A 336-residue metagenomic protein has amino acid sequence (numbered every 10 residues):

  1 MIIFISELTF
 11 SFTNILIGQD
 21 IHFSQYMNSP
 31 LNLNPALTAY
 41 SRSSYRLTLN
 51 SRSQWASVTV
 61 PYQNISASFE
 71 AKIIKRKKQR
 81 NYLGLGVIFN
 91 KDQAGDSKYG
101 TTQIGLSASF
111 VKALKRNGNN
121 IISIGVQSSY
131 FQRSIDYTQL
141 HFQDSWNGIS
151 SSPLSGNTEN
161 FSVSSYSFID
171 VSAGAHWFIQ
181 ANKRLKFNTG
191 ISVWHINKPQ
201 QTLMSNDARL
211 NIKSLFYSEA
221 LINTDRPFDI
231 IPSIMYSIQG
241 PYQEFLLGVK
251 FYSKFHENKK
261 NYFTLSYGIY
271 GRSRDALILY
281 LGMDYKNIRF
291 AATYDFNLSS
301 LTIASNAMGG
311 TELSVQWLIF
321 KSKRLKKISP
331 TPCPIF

Functional and structural regions predicted by a protein language model:
I2-S11: Bacterial N-terminal signal peptides
T13-G18: Sec/Tat signal peptide C-region and signal peptidase I cleavage site
Q19-F336: Subset of outer-membrane beta-barrel
